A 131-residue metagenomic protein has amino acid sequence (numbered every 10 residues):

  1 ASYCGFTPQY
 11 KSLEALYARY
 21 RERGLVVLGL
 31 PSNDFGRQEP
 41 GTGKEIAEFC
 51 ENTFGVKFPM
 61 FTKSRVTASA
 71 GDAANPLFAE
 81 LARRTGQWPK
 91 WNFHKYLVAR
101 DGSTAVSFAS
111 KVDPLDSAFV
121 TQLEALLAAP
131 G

Functional and structural regions predicted by a protein language model:
A1-S2: Short switch/coupling loops within ABC ATPase nucleotide-binding domains
G5-A74: Structural microenvironment flanking redox-active thiols in thiol-disulfide oxidoreductases
P76-G131: Thiol-/selenol-based redox modules, centered on thioredoxin-like and closely related oxidoreductase domains
